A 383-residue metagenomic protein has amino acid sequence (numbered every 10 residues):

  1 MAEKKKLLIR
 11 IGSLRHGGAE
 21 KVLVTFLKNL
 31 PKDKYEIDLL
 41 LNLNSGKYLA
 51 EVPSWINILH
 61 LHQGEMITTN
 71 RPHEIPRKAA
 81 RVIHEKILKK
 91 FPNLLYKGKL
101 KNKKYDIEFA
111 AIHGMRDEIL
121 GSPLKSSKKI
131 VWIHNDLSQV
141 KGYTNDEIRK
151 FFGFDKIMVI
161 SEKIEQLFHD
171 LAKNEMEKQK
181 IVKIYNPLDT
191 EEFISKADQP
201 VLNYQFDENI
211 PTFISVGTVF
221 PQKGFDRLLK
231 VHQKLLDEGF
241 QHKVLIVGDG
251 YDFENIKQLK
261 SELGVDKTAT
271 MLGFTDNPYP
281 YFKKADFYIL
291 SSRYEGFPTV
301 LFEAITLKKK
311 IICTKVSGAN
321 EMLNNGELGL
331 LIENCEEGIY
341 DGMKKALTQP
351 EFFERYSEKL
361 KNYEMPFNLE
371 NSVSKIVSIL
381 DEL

Functional and structural regions predicted by a protein language model:
G17-T25, P211-K234, F240, Y251-K257: A conserved mid-protein helix/loop that constitutes part of the nucleotide-sugar donor-binding site
E118-I119, D155-K183: A short, active-site helix/loop in glycosyltransferases that binds the activated sugar's phosphate group
G142, H169, V182-I210: Acidic anion/phosphate-binding donor-loop and adjacent secondary structure in glycosyltransferase catalytic cores
K257-G273: Nucleotide-activated donor-binding/catalytic signature segment of Leloir-type glycosyltransferases, i.e., the conserved
F274, R293: Aromatic "clamp/platform" in nucleotide-sugar-dependent glycosyltransferases that forms part of the donor/acceptor
T299-E303, V316-G326, L330-L331: Short acidic/histidine- and often glycine-rich active-site loop of Leloir-type glycosyltransferases that engages
K310-C313: Short hydrophobic beta-strand element within catalytic cores of glycosyltransferases and related nucleotide-activated
N325-E337, K345-E351: Conserved acidic donor-binding segment of nucleotide-sugar-dependent glycosyltransferases
